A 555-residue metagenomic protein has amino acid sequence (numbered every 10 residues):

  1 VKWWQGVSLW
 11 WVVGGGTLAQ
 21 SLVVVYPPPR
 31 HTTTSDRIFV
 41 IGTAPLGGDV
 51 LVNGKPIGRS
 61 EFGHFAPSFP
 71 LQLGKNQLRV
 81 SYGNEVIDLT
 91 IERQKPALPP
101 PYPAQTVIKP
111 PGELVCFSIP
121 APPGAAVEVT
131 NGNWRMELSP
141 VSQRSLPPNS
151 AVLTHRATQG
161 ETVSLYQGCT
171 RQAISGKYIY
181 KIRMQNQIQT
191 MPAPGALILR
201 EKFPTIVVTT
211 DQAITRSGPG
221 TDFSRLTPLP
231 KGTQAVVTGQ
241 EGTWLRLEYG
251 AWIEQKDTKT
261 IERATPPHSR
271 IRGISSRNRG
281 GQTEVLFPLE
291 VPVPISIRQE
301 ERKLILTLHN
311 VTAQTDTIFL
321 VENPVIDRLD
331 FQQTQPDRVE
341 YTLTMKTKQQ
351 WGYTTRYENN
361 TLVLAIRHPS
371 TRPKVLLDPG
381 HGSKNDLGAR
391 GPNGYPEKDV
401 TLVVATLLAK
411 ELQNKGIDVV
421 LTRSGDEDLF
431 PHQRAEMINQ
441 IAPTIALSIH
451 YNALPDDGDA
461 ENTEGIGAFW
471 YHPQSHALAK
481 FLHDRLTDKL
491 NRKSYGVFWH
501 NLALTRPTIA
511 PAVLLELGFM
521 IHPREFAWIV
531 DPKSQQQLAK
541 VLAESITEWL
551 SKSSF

Functional and structural regions predicted by a protein language model:
V1-Q20: Gram-negative bacterial Sec-dependent N-terminal signal peptides
W3, Q20-P29, T33-T34, G47-D49 (+7 more regions): Short linear recognition/processing motifs and adjacent strand/loop elements at protein termini and domain edges
T34, K109, P219, F223 (+4 more regions): Soluble non-cytosolic domains of exported or imported proteins
K75-Q77, D88, G250, L402-A409 (+7 more regions): Extracytoplasmic/secreted envelope proteins and their assembly/folding machinery, especially bacterial periplasmic
Q234, T406-I417, N439-P443, Q474 (+4 more regions): Sec-exported extracytoplasmic/periplasmic mature domains
T361-M437, I441-I445, P455-G458, N462-E464: Active-site histidine-acidic residue metal-binding/catalytic motifs, centered on HxH/HExxH-like signatures
H381-K384, Y395, G425-L429, Y451-D456 (+5 more regions): Solvent-exposed loop/turn segments at secondary-structure junctions within structured extracellular/periplasmic domains
I441, I445-S448, N452-D456, G467-W470 (+1 more regions): Active-site-adjacent mobile loop/cap segments within catalytic or ligand-binding domains
